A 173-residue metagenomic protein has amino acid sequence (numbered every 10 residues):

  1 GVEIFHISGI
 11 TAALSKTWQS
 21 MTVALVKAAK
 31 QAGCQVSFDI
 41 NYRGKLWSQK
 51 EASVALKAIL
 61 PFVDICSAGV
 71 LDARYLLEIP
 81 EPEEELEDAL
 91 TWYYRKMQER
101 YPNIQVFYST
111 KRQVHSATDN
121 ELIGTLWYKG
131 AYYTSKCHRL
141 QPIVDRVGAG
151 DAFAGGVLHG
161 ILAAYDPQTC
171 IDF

Functional and structural regions predicted by a protein language model:
G1-S20: Conserved phosphate-binding/catalytic loop of the ribokinase/pfkB sugar-kinase fold
H6-S8, D39, T110: Short beta-strand segments
W18-G33: Glycosyltransferases and closely related glycan-assembly transferases that use nucleotide-activated donors
A32, L46-G130: Conserved phosphate/ATP/ADP-binding segment of small-molecule kinases
I40-L46: A short, histidine- and acid-enriched strand-loop-helix "catalytic/donor-clamping" loop that lines the nucleotide-sugar
Y42, D72, A154: Short, glycine/acidic-enriched loop or turn micro-motifs at the edges of active sites
K136-F173: Conserved post-catalytic alpha-helical subdomain immediately downstream of the catalytic base and nucleotide-binding
